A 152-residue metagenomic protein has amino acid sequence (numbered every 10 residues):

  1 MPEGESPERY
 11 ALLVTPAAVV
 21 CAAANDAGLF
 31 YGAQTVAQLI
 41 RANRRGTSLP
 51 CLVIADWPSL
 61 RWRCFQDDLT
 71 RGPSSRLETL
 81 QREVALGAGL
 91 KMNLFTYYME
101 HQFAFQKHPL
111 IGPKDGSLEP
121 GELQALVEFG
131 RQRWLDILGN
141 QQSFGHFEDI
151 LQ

Functional and structural regions predicted by a protein language model:
M1-L60: Contiguous, structured surface segment used for ligand recognition
L60-Q152: Substrate-binding cleft of carbohydrate-active enzyme catalytic domains
